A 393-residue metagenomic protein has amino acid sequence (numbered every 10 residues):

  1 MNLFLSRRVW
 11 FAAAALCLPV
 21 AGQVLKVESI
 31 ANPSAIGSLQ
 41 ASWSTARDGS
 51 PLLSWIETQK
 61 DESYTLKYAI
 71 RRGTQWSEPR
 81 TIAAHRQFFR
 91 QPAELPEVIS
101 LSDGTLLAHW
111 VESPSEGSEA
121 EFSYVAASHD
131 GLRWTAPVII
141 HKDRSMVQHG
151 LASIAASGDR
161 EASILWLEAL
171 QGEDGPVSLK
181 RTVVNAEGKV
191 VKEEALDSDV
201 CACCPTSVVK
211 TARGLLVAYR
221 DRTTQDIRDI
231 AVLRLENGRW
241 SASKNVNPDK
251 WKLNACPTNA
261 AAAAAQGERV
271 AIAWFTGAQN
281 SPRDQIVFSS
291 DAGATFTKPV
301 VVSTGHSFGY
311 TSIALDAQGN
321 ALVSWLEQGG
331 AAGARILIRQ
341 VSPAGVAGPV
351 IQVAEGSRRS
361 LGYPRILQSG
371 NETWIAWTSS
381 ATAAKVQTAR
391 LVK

Functional and structural regions predicted by a protein language model:
N2-F11: Bacterial N-terminal signal peptides that target proteins for export
W10-P19: Bacterial N-terminal signal peptides
Q23-K393: Extracellular, repeat-based ectodomains that mediate carbohydrate processing or recognition
